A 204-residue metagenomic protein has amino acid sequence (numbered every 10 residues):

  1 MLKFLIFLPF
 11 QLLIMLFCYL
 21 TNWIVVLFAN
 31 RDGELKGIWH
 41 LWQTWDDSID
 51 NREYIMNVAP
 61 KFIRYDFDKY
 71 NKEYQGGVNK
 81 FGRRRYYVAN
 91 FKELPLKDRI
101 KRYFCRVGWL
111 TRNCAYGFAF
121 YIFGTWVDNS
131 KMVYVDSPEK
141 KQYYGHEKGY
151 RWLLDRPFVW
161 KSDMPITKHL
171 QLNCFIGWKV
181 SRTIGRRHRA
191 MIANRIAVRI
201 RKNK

Functional and structural regions predicted by a protein language model:
M1-L2, K204: Polar low-complexity intrinsically disordered regions
L2-E34, V107, T111-F118: A hydrophobic membrane-anchoring feature enriched in long, contiguous, low-charge segments that mark signal-anchor
F28-A29, H40-Q43, N57, N71-N79 (+1 more regions): Acidic, low-complexity, intrinsically disordered interaction modules
G33-M56: Short juxtamembrane segments adjacent to a transmembrane helix
E34-L41, M132, R182, R186-R187 (+1 more regions): Charged, low-complexity intrinsically disordered terminal regions and linker tails
I49-R52, K61, D66, Y70: Acidic, polar low-complexity intrinsically disordered regions
D163-K204: Acidic, proline/glycine-rich low-complexity IDRs
